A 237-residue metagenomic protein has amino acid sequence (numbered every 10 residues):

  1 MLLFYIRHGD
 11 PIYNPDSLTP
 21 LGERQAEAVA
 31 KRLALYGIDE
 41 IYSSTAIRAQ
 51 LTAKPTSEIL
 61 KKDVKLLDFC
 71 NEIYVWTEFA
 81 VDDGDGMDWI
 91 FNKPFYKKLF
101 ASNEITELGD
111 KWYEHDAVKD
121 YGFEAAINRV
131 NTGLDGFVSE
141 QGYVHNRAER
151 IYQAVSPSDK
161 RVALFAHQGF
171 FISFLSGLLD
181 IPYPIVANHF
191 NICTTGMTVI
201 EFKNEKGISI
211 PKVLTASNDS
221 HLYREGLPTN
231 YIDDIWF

Functional and structural regions predicted by a protein language model:
M1-N71: Active-site-proximal alpha-helix that buttresses catalytic centers in soluble enzyme cores
L2-I6, Y42, S158-A166, F170: Beta-strand elements within well-structured catalytic alpha/beta cores of enzymes that handle phosphate/sulfate esters
G9, Q168, S217-D219: Active-site metal-binding loops of divalent metal-dependent hydrolases
A30, S57, N131, D135-V138 (+1 more regions): Non-transmembrane alpha-helical segments in soluble domains of secreted/periplasmic/extracellular proteins
I47-L51, N128, T132, Q168-S173 (+1 more regions): A structural signal for well-ordered alpha-helical segments within the folded catalytic domains of diverse enzymes
K61-Y143: Phosphate-handling substructures
I73-K93, A148-R161, I172-F237: Acidic, low-complexity terminal tails and accessory targeting/binding regions of phosphate-metabolizing enzymes
N131-F165: A mid-sequence, solvent-exposed acidic-amphipathic segment
